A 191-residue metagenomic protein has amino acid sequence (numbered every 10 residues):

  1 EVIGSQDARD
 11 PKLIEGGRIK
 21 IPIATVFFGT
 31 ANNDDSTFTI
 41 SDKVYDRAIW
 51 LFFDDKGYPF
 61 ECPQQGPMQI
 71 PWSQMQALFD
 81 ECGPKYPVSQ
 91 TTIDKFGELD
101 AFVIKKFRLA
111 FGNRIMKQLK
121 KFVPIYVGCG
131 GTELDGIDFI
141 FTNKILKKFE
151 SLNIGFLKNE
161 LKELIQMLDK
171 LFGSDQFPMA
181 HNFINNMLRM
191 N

Functional and structural regions predicted by a protein language model:
E1-N191: C-terminal regulatory/interaction module of P-loop NTP-utilizing enzymes
